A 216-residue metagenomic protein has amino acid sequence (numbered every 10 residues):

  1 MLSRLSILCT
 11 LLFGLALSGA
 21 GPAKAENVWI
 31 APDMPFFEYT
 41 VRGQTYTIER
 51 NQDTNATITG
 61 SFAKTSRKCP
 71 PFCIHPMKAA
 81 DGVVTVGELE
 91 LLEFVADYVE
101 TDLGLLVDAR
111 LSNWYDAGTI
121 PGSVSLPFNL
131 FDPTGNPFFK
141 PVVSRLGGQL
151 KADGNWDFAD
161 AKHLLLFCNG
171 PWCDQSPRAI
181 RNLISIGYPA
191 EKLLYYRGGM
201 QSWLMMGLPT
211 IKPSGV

Functional and structural regions predicted by a protein language model:
M1-L5: Positively charged n-region of N-terminal signal peptides that target proteins for export
S6-S18: Bacterial N-terminal signal peptides
A23-A117, V216: Flexible, polar/low-complexity N-terminal or interdomain linker segments that lie immediately upstream of folded
V95-K162: Mid-length scaffold segments of soluble, non-membrane domains
L111-Y115, L130-P133, G170-D174, G199-W203: Solvent-exposed loop/turn segments at secondary-structure junctions within structured extracellular/periplasmic domains
A117-P121, F138, S176-I180, M206-G207: Short, solvent-exposed loop/turn and secondary-structure capping segments
L146-Q201: Catalytic cysteine-centered active loop of the rhodanese-like fold, especially the PTP/DSP P-loop
M206-V216: Active-site neighborhoods of enzymes that stabilize oxyanions during catalysis
